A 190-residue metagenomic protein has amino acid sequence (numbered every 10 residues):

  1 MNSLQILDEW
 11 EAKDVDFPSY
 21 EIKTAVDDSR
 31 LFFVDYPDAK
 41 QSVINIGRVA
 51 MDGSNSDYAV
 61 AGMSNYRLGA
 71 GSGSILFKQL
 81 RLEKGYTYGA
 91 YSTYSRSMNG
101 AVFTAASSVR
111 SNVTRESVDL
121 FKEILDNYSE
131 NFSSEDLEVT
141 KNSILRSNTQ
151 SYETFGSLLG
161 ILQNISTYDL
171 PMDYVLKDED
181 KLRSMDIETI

Functional and structural regions predicted by a protein language model:
M1, I22, T104, F132 (+1 more regions): C-terminal regions of mature proteins
N2-S3, L76, S117, F121: Hydrophobic side chains in well-ordered alpha-helices
L4-D8, R81, G85, K122 (+1 more regions): Short amphipathic alpha-helical surface patches that mediate protein-protein
L4-V15, E123-F132: A common structural junction motif
E9-N55, Y66-R115, S157-I161, E179-I190: Non-catalytic beta-strand/loop surface segments
V60-S64, S117-L120: Short amphipathic alpha-helical coupling segments at ligand-binding clamshell hinges and other catalytic/signaling
N65-G69, D126-S129, T167: Amphipathic alpha-helical interaction elements
Y91-S151: M16/insulysin-pitrilysin zinc metalloprotease superfamily fold
